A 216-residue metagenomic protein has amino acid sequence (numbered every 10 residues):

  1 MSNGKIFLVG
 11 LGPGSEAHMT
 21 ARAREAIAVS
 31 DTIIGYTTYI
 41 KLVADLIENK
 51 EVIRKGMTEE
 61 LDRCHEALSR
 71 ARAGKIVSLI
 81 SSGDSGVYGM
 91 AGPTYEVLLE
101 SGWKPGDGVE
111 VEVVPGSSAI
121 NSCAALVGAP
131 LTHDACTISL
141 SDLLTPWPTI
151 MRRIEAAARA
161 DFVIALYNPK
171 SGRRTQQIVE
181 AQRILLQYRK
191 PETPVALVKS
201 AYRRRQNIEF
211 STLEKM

Functional and structural regions predicted by a protein language model:
M1-N3, E25-A26, R70, W103-G106 (+4 more regions): Solvent-exposed alpha-helices and their adjacent loops that cap or buttress functional pockets in soluble metabolic
M1-V111: Class I S-adenosyl-L-methionine
I6-L8, R159-M216: A contiguous loop/helix-start segment that scaffolds small-molecule binding in enzyme catalytic cores
V9-G10, L79-S82, V114, I138-S141 (+2 more regions): Short beta-strand segments
S15, A21, V87-A160: Class I SAM-dependent methyltransferase SAM-binding "motif I" and its flanking Rossmann-like core
R22-A26, N49-K50, T94-V97, G128 (+3 more regions): Short, solvent-exposed amphipathic alpha-helical segments in soluble enzyme and RNA/protein-processing domains
K41, G86-Y88, I120, Y202-R205: Short, active-site-adjacent cap segments at secondary-structure transitions
A67-A73, A125-A129, I150-I154, I208-K215: Short, surface-exposed amphipathic charged segments that create phosphate/polyanion-binding patches used for binding
